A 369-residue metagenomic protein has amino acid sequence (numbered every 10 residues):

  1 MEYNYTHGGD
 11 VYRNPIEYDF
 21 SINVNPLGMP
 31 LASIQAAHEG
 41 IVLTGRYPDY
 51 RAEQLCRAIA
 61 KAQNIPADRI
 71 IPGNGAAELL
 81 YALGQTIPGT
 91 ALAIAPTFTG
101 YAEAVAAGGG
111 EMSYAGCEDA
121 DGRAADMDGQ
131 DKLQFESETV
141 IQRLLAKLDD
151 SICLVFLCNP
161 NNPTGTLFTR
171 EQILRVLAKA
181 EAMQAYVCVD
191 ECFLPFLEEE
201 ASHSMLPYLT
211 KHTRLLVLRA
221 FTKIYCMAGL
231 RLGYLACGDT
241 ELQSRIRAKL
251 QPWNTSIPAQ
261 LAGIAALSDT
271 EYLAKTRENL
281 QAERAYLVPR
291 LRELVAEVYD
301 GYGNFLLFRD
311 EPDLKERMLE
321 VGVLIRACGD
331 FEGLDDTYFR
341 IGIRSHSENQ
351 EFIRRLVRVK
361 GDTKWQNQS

Functional and structural regions predicted by a protein language model:
M1-R46, D128, N367-Q368: N-terminal "arm"/small-domain region of PLP-dependent enzymes with the aminotransferase-like
M29-P30, R214-V298: PLP-dependent aminotransferase class I/II
P48, A60-A82: Short loop-beta-helix segment that forms the pyridoxal 5′-phosphate
G84-A106, E111, C117-E118, K132: Conserved PLP-anchoring active-site segment centered on the Schiff-base-forming lysine
G108, A182-M183, H212, L294: Helix C-cap/helix->beta junction micro-motif
A120-L197: Active-site phosphate-binding strand-loop segment of PLP-dependent enzymes
Q281, E293-G322: Conserved PLP-binding catalytic core of the aspartate aminotransferase-like
E320, D330-S369: PLP-dependent enzyme catalytic core of the Aspartate aminotransferase-like
